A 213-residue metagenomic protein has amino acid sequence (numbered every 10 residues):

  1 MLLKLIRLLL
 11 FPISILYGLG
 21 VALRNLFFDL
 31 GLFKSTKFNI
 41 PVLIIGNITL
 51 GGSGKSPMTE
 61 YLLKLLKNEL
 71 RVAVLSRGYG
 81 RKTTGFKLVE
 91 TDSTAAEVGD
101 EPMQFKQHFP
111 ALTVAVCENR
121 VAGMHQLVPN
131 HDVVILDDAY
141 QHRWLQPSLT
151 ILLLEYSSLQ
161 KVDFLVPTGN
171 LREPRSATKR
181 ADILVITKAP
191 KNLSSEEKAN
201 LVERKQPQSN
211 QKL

Functional and structural regions predicted by a protein language model:
M1-I13, P41-S53, K67, M124 (+1 more regions): Charged, low-complexity, helix/coiled-coil-prone segments
M1-L2, G31-P41, Y61-L62, V134-Y140 (+1 more regions): Short, charge-rich amphipathic segments
M1-P41: A transmembrane-helix-recognition feature enriched in membrane-embedded lipid enzymes and envelope glyco-/phospholipid
L10, N39, E60, A95-G99 (+1 more regions): Electropositive phosphate-/nucleotide-binding environments in soluble metabolic enzymes
N25-T91, K191: Walker A (P-loop) phosphate-binding motif
Y79-K205, S209: Phosphate/Mg2+-binding loops and adjacent switch elements in nucleotide/diphosphate-handling enzyme cores
L213: Beta-strand-loop-alpha "switch" segments that mediate conformational coupling across diverse proteins
